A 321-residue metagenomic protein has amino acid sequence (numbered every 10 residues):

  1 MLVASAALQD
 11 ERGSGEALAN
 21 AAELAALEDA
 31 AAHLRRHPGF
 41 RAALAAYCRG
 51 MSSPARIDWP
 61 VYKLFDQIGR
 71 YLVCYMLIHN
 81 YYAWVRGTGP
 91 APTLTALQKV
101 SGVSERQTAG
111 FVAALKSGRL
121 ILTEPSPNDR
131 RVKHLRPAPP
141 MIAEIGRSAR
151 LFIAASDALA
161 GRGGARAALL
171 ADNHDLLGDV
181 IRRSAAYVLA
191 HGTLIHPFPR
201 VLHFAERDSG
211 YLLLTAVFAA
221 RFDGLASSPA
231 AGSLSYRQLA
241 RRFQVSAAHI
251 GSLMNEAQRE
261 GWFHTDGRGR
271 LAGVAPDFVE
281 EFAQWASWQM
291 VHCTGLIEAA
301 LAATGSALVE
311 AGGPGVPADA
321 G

Functional and structural regions predicted by a protein language model:
M1-N80, R86, P90-P92, L97-K99 (+6 more regions): Intrinsic disorder/low-complexity detector
G102-S117, Q244-E256: Short amphipathic alpha-helical interaction segments
A109, H134-P137: A structural signal for short, well-ordered beta-strand segments and their strand-loop junctions that often border
K116-S126, Q258-R268: A short, conserved structural fragment
P125-H134, D266-G273, D277: Short, Lys/Arg-rich nucleic-acid/phosphate-binding segment
G224, A230-W262, D266: Glycine/small-residue-rich hydrophobic helix-like segments
A257, G261-W262, A272-V279, A283-Q284: Compact recognition or signaling/catalytic modules
